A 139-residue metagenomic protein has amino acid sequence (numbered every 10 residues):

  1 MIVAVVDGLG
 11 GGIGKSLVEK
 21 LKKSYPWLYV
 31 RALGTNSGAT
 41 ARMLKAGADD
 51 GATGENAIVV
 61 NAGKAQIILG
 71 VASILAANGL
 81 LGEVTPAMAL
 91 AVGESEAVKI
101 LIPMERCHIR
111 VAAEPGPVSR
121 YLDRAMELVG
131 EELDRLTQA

Functional and structural regions predicted by a protein language model:
M1-G34: Glycine-rich phosphate/diphosphate-binding loop of Rossmann-like nucleotide-binding domains
G8-L9, T35-G38, N56, I74 (+1 more regions): Short, ordered loop/turn segments at secondary-structure junctions
G10-L17, T40, A76-T85: Short glycine/serine/threonine-rich phosphate/pyrophosphate-binding segments that cradle anionic phosphate groups
P26-L28, E94-K99: A short helix->loop->beta-strand "cap" motif at the edges of active sites that frequently abuts
Y29-T53, I109-E114: N-terminal beta-loop-helix "entrance" segment that forms/cooperates in small-molecule cofactor or anionic ligand
R31, A52, L69, V98-I102: Hydrophobic/aromatic beta-strand patches that form the interior of the parallel beta-sheet core in alpha/beta enzyme
D50-M88: Glycine-rich phosphate-binding loop
I100-A139: Short, glycine-/small-residue-rich phosphate/pyrophosphate-handling segment
